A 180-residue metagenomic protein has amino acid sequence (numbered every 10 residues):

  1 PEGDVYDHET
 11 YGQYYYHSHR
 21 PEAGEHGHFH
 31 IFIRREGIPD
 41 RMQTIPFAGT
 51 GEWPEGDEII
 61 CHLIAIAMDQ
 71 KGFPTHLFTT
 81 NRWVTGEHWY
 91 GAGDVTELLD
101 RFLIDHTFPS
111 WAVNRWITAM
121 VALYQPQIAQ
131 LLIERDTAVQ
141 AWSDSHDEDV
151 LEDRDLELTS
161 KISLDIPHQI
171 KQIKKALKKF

Functional and structural regions predicted by a protein language model:
E2-T75: Aromatic- and glycine-enriched beta-alpha-beta binding-site module
T10-G12, P74, L98, I104 (+3 more regions): A general marker of short, structured functional hotspots
R34-D40, G86, G91, E97-L98 (+4 more regions): Amphipathic alpha-helical interaction segments
Q43-F47, R82-V84, Y90, D144 (+1 more regions): Generic preference for flexible, low-structure residues
G56, M68-D105: Domain-level detector of nuclease and nuclease-like folds in predominantly extracellular/periplasmic contexts
P109-F180: Long, compositionally biased interface segments
